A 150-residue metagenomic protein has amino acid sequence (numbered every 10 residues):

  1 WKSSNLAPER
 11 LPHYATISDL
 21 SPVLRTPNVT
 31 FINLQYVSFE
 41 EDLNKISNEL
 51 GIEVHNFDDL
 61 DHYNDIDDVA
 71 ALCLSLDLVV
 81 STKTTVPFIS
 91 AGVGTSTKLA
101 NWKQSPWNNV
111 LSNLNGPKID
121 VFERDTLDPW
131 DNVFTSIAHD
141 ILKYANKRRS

Functional and structural regions predicted by a protein language model:
W1-S150: Catalytic machinery of carbohydrate-active enzymes, primarily nucleotide-sugar-dependent glycosyltransferases
